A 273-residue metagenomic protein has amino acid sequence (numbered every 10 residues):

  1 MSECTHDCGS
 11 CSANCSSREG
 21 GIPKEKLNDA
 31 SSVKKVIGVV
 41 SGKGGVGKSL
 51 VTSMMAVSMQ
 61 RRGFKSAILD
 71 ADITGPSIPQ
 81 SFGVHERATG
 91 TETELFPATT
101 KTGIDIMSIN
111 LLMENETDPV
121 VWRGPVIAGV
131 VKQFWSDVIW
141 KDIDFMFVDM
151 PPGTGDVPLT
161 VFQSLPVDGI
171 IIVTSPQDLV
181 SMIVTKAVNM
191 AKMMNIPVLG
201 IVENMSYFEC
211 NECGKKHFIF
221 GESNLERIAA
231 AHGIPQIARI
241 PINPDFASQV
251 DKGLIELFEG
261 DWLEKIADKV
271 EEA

Functional and structural regions predicted by a protein language model:
M1-G21, V188-A273: C-terminal lobe/tail of nucleotide-utilizing enzymes
N28-K34: Phosphate-binding P-loop
V33, G44, D70, I78 (+7 more regions): Residue-level signature of catalytic and energy-coupling elements of molecular machines, predominantly ATP/GTP-dependent
K35-I73, V188: Walker A/P-loop phosphate-binding motif and the immediately C-terminal alpha-helix
K65-S66, A71-E116, A128: Phosphate-binding loop that captures ATP/GTP phosphates
M107, V131, M150, Q163 (+1 more regions): Glycine-rich phosphate-binding loops of nucleotide-dependent enzymes
M113-V161: Phosphate-binding/switch loop-helix module in NTP-utilizing enzymes
K141-V148, T154, P166-A187: Conserved Switch II/interswitch segment of TRAFAC-class P-loop GTPases
